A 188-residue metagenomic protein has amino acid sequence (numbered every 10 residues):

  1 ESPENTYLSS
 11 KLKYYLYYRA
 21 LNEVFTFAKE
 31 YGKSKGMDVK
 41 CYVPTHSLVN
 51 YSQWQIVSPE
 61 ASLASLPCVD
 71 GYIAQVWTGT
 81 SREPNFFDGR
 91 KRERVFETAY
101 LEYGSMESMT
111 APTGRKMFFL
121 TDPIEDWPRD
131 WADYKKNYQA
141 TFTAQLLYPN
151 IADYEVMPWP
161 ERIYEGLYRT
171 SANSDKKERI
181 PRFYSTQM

Functional and structural regions predicted by a protein language model:
E1, S9, Y184-M188: Generic hydrophobic, helix-prone segments enriched in Leu/Val/Ile
E1-S2, Y138: Short, flexible, mixed-charge acidic loops at enzyme active sites
S2-C41: Active-site neighborhood of glycoside hydrolase catalytic domains
C41-M188: Hydrophobic targeting/anchoring helices
